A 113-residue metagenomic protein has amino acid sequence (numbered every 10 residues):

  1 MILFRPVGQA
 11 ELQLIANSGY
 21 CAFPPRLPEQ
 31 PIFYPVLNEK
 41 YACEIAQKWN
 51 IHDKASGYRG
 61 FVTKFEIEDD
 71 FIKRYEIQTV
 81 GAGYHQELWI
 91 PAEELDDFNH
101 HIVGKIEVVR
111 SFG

Functional and structural regions predicted by a protein language model:
M1-Y34, K40-G113: Conserved NAD+-utilizing ADP-ribose enzyme module
